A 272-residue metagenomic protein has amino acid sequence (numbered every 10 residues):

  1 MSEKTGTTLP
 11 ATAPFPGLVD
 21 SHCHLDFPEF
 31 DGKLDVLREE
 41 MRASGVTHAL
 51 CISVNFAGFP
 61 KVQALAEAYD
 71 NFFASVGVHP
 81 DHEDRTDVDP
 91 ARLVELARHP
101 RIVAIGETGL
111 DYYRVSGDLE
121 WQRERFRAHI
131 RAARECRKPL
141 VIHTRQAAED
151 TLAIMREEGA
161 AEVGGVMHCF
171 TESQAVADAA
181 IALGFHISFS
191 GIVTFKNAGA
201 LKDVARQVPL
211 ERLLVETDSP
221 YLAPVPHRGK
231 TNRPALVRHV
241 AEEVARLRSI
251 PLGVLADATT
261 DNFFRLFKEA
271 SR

Functional and structural regions predicted by a protein language model:
M1-R272: Mid-domain alpha/beta scaffold segments of enzyme catalytic cores
